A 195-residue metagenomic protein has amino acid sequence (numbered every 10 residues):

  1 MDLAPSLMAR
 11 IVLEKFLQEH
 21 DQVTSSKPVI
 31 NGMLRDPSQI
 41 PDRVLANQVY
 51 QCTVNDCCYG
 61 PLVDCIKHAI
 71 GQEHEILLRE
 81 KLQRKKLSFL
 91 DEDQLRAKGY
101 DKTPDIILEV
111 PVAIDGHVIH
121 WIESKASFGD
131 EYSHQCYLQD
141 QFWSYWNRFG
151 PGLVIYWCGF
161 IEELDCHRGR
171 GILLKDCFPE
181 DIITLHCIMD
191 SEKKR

Functional and structural regions predicted by a protein language model:
M1-Q48: Nuclease-adjacent, charged terminal/linker segments that flank catalytic cores
Q48-A97: Acidic-basic catalytic patches of nuclease active cores, encompassing PD-(D/E)XK and other metal-cofactor nuclease
L78, L82, P104-E131: Conserved catalytic cores of phosphodiester-cleaving nucleases, focusing on short active-site segments
D91-E92, V154, L174: A structural preference for short, hydrophobic beta-strand core positions in alpha/beta folds
L95-D105: Beta-rich nucleic-acid/ligand-interaction surfaces
D115, G152, I172: Long C-terminal interaction/binding lobes of large macromolecular proteins
H120, S124-G169: Catalytic cores of nucleic-acid endonucleases
G159-R195: Domain-level recognition of nuclease-like catalytic cores that cleave nucleotide substrates
